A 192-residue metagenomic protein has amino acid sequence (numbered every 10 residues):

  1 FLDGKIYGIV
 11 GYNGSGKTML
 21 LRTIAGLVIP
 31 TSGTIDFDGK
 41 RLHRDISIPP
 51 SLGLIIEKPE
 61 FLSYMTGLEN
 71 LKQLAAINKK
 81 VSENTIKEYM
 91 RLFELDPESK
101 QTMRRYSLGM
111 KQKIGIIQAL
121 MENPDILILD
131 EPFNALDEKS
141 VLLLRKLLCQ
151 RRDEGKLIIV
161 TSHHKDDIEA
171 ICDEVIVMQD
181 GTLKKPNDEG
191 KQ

Functional and structural regions predicted by a protein language model:
V10-Y12: The feature captures the beta-strand-to-loop junction immediately N-terminal to the Walker
A25: Helix-to-loop junction immediately C-terminal to a conserved catalytic motif
G33-I48: Conserved ABC transporter NBD signature motif
K72, E83-E98: Conserved ABC ATPase "signature" region
L127-E131: Catalytic Walker B motif of ABC-type/P-loop ATPase nucleotide-binding domains
S162-H163: H-loop/switch region of ABC-family ATPase nucleotide-binding domains
